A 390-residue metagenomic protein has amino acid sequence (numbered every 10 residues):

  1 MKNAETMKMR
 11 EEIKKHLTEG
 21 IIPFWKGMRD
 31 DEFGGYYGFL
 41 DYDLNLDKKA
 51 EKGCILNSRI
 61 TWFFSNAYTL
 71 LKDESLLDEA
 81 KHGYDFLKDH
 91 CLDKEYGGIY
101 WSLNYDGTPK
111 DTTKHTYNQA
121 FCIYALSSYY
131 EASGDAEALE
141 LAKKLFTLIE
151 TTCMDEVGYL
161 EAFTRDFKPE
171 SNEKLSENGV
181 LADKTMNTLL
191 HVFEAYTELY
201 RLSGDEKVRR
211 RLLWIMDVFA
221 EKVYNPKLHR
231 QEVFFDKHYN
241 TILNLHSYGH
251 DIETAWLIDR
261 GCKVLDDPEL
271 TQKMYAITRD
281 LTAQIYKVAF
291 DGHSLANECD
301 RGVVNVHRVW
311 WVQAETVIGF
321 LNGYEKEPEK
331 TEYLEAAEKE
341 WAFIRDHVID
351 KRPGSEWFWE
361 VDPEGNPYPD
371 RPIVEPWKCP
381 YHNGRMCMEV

Functional and structural regions predicted by a protein language model:
M1-V390: Glycan-recognition and catalytic cores of secretory/periplasmic carbohydrate-active enzymes
